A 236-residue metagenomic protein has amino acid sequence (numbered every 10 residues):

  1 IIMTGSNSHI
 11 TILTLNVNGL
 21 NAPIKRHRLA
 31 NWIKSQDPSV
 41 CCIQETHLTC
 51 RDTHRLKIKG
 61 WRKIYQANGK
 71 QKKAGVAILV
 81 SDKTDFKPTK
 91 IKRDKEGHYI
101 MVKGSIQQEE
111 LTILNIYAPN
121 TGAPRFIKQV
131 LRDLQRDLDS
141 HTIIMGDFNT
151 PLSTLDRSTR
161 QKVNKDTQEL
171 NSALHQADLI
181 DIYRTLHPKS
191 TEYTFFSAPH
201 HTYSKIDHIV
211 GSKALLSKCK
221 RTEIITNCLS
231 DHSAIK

Functional and structural regions predicted by a protein language model:
I1-K236: A shared catalytic/ligand-binding motif for oxyanion handling
